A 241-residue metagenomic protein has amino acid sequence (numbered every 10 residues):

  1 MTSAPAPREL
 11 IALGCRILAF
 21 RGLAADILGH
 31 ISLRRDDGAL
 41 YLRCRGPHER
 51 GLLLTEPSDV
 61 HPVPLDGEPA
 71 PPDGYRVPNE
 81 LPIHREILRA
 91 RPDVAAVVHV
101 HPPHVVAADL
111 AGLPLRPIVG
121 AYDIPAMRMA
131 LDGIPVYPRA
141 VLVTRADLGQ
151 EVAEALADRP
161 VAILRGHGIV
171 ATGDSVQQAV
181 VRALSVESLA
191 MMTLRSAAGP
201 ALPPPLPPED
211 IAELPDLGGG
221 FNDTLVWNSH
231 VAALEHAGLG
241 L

Functional and structural regions predicted by a protein language model:
M1-L241: Glycine-rich flexible loops
